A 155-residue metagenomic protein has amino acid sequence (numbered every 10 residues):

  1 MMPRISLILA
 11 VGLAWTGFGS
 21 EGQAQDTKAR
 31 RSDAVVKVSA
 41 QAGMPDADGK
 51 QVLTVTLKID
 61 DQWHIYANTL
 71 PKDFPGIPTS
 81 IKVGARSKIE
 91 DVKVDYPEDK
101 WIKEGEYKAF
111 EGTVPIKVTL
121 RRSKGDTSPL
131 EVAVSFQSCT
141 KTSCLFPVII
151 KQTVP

Functional and structural regions predicted by a protein language model:
M1-I5: Positively charged n-region of N-terminal signal peptides that target proteins for export
S6-G17: Bacterial N-terminal signal peptides
G22-P155: Extracellular/lumen-exposed scaffold segments
